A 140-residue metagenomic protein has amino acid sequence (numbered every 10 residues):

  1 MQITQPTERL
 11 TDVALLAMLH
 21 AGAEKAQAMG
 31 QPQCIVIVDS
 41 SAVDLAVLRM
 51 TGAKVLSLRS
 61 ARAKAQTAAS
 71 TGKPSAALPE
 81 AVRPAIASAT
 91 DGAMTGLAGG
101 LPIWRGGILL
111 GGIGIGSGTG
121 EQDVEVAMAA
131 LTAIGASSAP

Functional and structural regions predicted by a protein language model:
M1-P140: Flexible, solvent-exposed loop/hinge segments and secondary-structure transition points
